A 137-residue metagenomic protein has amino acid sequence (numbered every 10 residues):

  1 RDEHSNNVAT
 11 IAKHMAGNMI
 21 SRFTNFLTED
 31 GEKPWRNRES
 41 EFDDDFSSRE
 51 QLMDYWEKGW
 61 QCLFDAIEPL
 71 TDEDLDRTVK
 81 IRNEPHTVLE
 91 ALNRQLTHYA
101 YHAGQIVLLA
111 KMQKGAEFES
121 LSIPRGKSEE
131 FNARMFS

Functional and structural regions predicted by a protein language model:
R1-E41, I81-S137: Short, contiguous alpha-helical
E41-V79, L89-A100: Acidic/histidine-rich alpha-helical segments that form the ligand environment of transition-metal centers
